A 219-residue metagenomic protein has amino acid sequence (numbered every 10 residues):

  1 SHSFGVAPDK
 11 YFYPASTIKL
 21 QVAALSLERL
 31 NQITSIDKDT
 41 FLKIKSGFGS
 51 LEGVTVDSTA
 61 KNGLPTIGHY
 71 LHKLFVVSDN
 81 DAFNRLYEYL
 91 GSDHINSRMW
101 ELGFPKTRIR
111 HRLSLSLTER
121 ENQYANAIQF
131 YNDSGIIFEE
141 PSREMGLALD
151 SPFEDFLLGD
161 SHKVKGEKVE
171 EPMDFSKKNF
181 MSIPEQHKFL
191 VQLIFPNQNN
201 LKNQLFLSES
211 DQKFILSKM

Functional and structural regions predicted by a protein language model:
S1-A7, K43-I44: A short, well-structured edge-of-sheet supersecondary motif
V6-P14: A short glycine/serine-rich beta->alpha loop
Y13-K38, L42: Active-site SXXK
A24-Q32, V76, N80, K188-F195: Short glycine/serine- and small hydrophobic-enriched flexible loop segments
Q32-G63: Short, glycine/proline-biased beta-turn/loop segments that scaffold the active-site neighborhood
S35-I44, A82-E88, N96-S97, K106-S114 (+1 more regions): Surface-exposed patches in mature extracellular/periplasmic domains of secreted proteins
L51, A60-E185, Q192: Active-site-adjacent helix/loop patches that line small-molecule binding or acyl-intermediate pockets
V169-E171, S176-M219: Conserved active-site loop region of the serine DD-peptidase/beta-lactamase
